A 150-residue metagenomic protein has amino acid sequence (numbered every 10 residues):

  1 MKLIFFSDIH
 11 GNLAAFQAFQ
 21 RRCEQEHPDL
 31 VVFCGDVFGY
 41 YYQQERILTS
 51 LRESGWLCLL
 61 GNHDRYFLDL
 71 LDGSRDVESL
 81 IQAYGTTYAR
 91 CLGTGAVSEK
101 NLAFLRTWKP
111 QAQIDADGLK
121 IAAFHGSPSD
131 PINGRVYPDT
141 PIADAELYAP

Functional and structural regions predicted by a protein language model:
M1-W56: N-terminal active-site segment of His-dependent metallophosphoesterases
D8, D36, N62-D64, H125: Acidic active-site catalytic centers that drive phospho-/nucleotidyl reactions and related ester hydrolyses
D8-I9, A123-P128, P150: Histidine-centered catalytic micro-motifs
A14, Y42, F67-L68, P131: Conserved protein kinase catalytic core
E24, A149-P150: Non-catalytic positions within long, well-ordered alpha-helices that form the structural scaffold/packing of enzyme
I47, E53-I114, L119, A123 (+1 more regions): Active-site neighborhood of divalent metal-dependent phosphoester bond hydrolases
A112, P128-D130: Short, catalytically relevant binding-site loops at active-site mouths
